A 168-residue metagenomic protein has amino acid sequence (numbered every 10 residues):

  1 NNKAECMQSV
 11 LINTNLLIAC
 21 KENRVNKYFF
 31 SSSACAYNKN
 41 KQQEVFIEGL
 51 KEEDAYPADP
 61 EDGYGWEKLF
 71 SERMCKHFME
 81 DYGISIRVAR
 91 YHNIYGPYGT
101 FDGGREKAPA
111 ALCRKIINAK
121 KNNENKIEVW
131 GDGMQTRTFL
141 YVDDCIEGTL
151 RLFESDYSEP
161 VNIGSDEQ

Functional and structural regions predicted by a protein language model:
N1-A4, K39-V45, Y98-F101: Conserved catalytic-core motifs of eukaryotic protein kinase domains, centered on the activation segment
C6-V10, G49-L50, Y56-E72, D102-A110 (+1 more regions): Short-chain dehydrogenase/reductase
M7, L11-G63, R87: Conserved Rossmann-fold NAD(P)-dependent oxidoreductase catalytic core, especially the SDR/UDP-sugar
N15-I18, A58-H92, A111-N122: Active-site Tyr-X1-5-Lys
K27-S32, R87-N93, E128-V129, T138 (+1 more regions): Structural signature of the Rossmann-like NAD(P)-dependent dehydrogenase/reductase core
S33-A34, E53-Y56, Y91-Y98, D132-T136 (+2 more regions): Active-site pre-Tyr helix/loop in NAD(P)-dependent dehydrogenases
A36-N38, D62-G63, R87-A111, Q135-T136: Flexible, glycine-rich beta-alpha linker
E80, I94, P109-I127, R137-N162: Alpha-helical substrate-binding/gating segment
